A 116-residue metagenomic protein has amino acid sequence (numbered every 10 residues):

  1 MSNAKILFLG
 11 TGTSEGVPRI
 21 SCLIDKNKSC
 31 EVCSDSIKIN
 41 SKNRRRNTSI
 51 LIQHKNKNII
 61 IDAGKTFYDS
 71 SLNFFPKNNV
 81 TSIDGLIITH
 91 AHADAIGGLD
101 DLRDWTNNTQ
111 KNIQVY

Functional and structural regions predicted by a protein language model:
S2-L7: Extreme N-terminal starter segment of soluble prokaryotic enzymes
L9, H90: The conserved beta1-alpha1 loop
E15: Short polar/charged helix/loop
P18-I87, G97-W105: Pre-active-site segment of Zn-dependent metallo-hydrolases
D84-I88, N112-Y116: Short internal beta-strands
H92-I96: Active-site environment of divalent metal-dependent phosphoester hydrolases
